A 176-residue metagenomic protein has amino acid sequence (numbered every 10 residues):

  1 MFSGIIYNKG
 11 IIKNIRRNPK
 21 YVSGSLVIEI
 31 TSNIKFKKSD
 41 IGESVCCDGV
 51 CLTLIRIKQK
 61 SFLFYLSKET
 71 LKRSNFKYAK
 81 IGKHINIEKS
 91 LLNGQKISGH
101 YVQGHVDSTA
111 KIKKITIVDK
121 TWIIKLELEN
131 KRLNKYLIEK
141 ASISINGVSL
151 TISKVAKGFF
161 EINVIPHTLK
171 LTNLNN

Functional and structural regions predicted by a protein language model:
M1-N176: Conserved loop->alpha-helix
